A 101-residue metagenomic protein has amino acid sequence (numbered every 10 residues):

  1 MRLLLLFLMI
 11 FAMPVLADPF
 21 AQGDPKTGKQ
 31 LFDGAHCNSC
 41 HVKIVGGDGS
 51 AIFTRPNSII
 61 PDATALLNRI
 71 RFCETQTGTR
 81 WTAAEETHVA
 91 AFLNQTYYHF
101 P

Functional and structural regions predicted by a protein language model:
M1-G23, Y98-P101: N-terminal export/targeting leaders of redox proteins
M13-D33, T75-G78: Electrostatic cytochrome c docking/interface patches
G28, G34-I44, V89, L93: The canonical Cys-X-X-Cys-His
D33, R71-T75, N94-Y98: Sec-exported extracytoplasmic/periplasmic mature domains
I52-I60: Short cysteine/histidine-rich metal-coordination sites, predominantly Zn2+-binding motifs
T64-T82: Short Fe-S-cluster ligation motifs
T79-P101: C-terminal capping alpha-helices of c-type cytochrome domains
